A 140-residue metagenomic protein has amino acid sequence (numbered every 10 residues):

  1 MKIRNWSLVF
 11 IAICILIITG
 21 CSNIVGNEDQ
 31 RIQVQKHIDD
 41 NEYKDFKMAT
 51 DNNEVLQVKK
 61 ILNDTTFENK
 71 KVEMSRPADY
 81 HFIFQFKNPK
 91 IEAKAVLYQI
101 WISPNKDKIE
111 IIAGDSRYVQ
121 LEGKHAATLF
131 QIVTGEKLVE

Functional and structural regions predicted by a protein language model:
M1-L8: Bacterial N-terminal signal peptides that target proteins for export
I17-G20: C-terminal motif of bacterial Sec signal peptides marking the signal peptidase cleavage site
S22-I24: Bacterial signal peptide processing site
G26-Q33, A78-Y80: Short structural boundary motif marking the start of a folded domain
Q35-K44, I112-G114: Acidic/histidine-rich, surface-exposed loop or edge segments in extracytoplasmic proteins
D39-M74: Post-signal-peptide N-terminal segment of Sec-exported extracytoplasmic proteins
E68-K108: Short, structured surface segments that line ligand/substrate-binding pockets
G114-E140: C-terminal partner/receptor-binding element of secreted or periplasmic proteins
